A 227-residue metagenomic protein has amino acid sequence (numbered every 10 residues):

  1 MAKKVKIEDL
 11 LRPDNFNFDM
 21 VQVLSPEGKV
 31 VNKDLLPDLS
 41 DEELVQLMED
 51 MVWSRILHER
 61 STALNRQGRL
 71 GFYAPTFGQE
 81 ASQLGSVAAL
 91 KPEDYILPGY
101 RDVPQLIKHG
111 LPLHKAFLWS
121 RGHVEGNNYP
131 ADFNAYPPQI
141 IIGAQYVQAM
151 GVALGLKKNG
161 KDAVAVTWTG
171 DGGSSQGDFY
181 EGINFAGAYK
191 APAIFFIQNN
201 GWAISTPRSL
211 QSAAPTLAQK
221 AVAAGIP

Functional and structural regions predicted by a protein language model:
M1-I96, Y100: N-terminal amphipathic, basic-rich helices that act as targeting or association modules
D19, D94, A191-A193, N200 (+1 more regions): Structural beta-strand/beta-sheet cores of well-ordered domains, especially the beta-sheet scaffolds that support
Q22, V166, I194-F195: A structural signal for isolated positions on well-ordered beta-strands in alpha/beta enzyme cores
K29-V30, V103, N200-A203: A short, flexible beta-alpha/helix-coil linker loop
K33, V166-W168, G201-I204: A short, structure-level motif marking secondary-structure boundaries and short turns
I56-E59, A63-Y189, P207-A214, A218-G225: Cofactor-binding active-site loop characterized by glycine-rich and histidine/acidic residues
Y189-S209: A short, conserved beta-to-alpha structural element at the edge of catalytic cores that scaffolds binding
